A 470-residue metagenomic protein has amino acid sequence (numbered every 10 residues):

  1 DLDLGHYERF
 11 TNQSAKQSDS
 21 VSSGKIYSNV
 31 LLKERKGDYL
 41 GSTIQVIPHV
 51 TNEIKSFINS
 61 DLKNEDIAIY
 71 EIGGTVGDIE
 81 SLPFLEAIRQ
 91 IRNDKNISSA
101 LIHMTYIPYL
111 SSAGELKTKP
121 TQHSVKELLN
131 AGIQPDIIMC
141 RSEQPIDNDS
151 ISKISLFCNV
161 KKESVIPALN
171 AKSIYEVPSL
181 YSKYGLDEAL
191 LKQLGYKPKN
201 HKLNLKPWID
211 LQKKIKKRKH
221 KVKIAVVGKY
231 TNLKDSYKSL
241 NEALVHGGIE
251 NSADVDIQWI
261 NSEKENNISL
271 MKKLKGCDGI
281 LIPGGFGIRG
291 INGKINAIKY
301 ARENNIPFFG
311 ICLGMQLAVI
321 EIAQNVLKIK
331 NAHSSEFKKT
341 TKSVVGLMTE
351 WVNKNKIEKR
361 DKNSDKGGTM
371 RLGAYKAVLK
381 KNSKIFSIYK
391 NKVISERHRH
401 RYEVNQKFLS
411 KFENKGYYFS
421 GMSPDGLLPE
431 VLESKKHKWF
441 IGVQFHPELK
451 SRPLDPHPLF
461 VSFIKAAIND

Functional and structural regions predicted by a protein language model:
D1-A253, E263-G279, F286-G287, G293-Y300 (+1 more regions): Flexible phosphate-sensing "switch/lid" loops adjacent to ATP/NTP-binding sites across phosphate-transfer
L116, I151, W208-K216, I257-Q258 (+7 more regions): Catalytic cores of nucleotide-enabled group-transfer and carboxylate-activating enzymes in metabolic and assembly-line
C158, L190-P198, V326-K330, F463-D470: Short, hydrophobic alpha-helical segments
E163-N170, Q258, M422-D425: Beta-strand->loop->alpha-helix junctions that form or flank phosphate-binding loops in nucleotide-handling enzymes
K214-R218, L270-K272, F337, K366-T369 (+2 more regions): Replace "in large, NTP-powered and nucleic-acid-processing enzymes" with "in large, NTP-powered factors and other
K273-Y375, N382-K384, P453, L459-I468: Cysteine-nucleophile active-site neighborhood
D365, L372-D470: C-terminal and late-domain segments of enzyme folds
